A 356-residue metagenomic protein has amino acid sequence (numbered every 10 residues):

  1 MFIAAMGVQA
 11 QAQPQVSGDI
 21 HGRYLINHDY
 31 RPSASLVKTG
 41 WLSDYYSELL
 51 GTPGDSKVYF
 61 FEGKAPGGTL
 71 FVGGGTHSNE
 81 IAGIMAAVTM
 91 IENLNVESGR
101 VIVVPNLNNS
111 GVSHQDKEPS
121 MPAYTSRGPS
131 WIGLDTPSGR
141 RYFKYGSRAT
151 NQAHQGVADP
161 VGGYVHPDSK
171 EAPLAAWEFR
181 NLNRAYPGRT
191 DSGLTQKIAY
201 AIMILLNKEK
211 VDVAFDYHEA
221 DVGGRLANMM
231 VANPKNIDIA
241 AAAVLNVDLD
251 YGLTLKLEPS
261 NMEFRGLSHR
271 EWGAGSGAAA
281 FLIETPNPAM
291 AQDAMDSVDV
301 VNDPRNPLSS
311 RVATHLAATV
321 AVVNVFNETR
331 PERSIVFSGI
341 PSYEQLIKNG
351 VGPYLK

Functional and structural regions predicted by a protein language model:
F2-A10: C-terminal segment of classical bacterial N-terminal signal peptides
Q11-F60, N93, T190, L194-K356: C-terminal accessory segments enriched in acidic
G63-T69: Proline/glycine-enriched tight loop/beta-turn segments at coil->beta junctions that connect or precede beta-strands
T69-G75, A185: Short glycine-rich or small-residue beta-strand-to-loop segments that form or flank ligand, phosphate, metal/Fe-S
V72-G74, V104-N106, D216, L255-K256: Active-site neighborhood of phospho(di)ester-bond hydrolases with catalytic His/Asp-centered motifs
H77-M85: Di-metal (Zn2+ and/or Mg2+/Mn2+) metal-binding site signature of metallo-dependent hydrolases with the MBL/beta-CASP
I81-A82, E97-D238: Active-site/substrate-binding loop(s) of hydrolase catalytic cores
A86-G99: A short, Lys/Arg-enriched amphipathic alpha-helix followed by its capping loop at the start of a domain
